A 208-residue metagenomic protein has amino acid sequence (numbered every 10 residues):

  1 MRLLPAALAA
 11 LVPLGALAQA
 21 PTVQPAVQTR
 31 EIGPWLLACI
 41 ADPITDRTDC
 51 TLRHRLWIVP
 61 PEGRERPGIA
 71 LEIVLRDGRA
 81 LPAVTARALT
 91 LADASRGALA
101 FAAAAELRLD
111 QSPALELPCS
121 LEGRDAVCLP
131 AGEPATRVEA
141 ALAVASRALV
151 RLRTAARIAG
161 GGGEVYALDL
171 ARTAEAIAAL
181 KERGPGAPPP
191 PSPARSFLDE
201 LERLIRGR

Functional and structural regions predicted by a protein language model:
M1-A9: Sec-dependent signal peptide recognition, specifically the positively charged N-region followed immediately by
P13-G15: N-terminal signal peptide c-region/cleavage motif recognized by signal peptidases
Q19-R208: A generic "folded-domain core" signal
